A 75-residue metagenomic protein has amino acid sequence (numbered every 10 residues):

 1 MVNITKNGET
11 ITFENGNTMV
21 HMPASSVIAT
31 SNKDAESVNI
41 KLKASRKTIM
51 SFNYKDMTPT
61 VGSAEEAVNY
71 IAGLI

Functional and structural regions predicted by a protein language model:
M1-A24, I28: Negatively charged, low-complexity tracts enriched in Asp/Glu with abundant Ser/Thr
E9, D34-E36, K55-M57: Beta-strand-connecting loop/turn residues
E14-T18, A24, K41-K47, A64-E66: Secondary-structure transition/turn motif
H21-P23, N32, S37, G62: Generic marker of "main functional regions" within proteins
A29-I49: A short, structured beta-strand/loop element
A44-I75: Mixed-charge, Lys/Arg-enriched low-complexity segments
